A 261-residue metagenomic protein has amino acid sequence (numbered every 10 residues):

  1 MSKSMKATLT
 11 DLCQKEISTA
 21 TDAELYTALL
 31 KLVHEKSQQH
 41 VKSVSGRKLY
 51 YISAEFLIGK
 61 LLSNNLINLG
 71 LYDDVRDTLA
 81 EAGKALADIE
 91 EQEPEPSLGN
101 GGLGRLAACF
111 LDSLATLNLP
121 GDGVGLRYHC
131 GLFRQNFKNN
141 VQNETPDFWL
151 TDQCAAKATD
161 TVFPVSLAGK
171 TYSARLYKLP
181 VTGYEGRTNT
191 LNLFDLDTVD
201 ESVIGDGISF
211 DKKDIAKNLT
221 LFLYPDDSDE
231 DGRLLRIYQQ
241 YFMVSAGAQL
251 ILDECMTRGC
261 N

Functional and structural regions predicted by a protein language model:
M1-N261: A conserved ligand/cofactor-binding region detector
